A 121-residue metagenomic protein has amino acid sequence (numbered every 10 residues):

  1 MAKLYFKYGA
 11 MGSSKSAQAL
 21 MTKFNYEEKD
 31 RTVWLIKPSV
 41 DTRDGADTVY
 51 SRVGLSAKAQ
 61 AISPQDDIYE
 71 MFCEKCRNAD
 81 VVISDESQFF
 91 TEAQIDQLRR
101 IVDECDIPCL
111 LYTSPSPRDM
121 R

Functional and structural regions predicted by a protein language model:
A2-M71: Conserved P-loop
T22, L98, T113: Aromatic/hydrophobic pocket-lining residues that form π-stacking "cages" and hydrophobic walls in ligand
F72-A79: Short basic/glycine-enriched coil/helix segment immediately N-terminal to the Walker B
A79-D80, D106-L110: Loop/turn-to-beta-strand initiation segments
A79-F90: Conserved P-loop NTPase "ATPase switch" module shared by AAA+ and STAND
Q88-L98: Conserved ATPase-coupling elements of RecA-like P-loop NTPase cores
R99-E104: Conserved catalytic/switch belt of AAA+ P-loop NTPases
Y112-R121: Single conserved hydrophobic/aromatic residue that forms the stacking wall/gate of nucleotide- or nucleobase-binding
